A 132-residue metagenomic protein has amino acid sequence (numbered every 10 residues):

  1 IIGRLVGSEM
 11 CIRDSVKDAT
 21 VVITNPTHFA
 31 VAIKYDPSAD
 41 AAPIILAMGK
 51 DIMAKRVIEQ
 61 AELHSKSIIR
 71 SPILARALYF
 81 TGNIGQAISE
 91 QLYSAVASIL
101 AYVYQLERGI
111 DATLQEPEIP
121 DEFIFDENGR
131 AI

Functional and structural regions predicted by a protein language model:
I1-G7, C11-I12: Single conserved hydrophobic/aromatic residue that forms the stacking wall/gate of nucleotide- or nucleobase-binding
K17-E118: Structured cytosolic domains appended to multi-pass membrane proteins
E116-I132: Alpha-helical tetratricopeptide repeat
